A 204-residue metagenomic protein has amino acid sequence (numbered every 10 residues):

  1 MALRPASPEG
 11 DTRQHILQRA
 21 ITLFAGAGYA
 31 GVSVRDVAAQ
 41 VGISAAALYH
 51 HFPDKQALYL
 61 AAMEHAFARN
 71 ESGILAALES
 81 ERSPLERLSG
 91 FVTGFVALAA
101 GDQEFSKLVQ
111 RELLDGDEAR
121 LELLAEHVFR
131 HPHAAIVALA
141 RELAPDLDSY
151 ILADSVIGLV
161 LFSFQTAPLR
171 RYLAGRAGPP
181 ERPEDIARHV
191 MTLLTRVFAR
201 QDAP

Functional and structural regions predicted by a protein language model:
M1-D11, H15-Q18, T22, D202-P204: N-terminal intrinsically disordered/low-complexity leader segments
D11-H15, R19, L23-A57, A61: Helix-turn-helix
A61, L75-F105, A144-V156, A203: Hydrophobic alpha-helical connector segments
A68-L75, E118-A144, Y150-I151, E184-T192: Amphipathic alpha-helical packing segments from all-alpha helical-bundle domains
R69, L98, D102, G116 (+2 more regions): Phosphate/oxyanion-binding loops and surfaces in catalytic or ligand/nucleic-acid-binding neighborhoods
V92-F95, V109-E112, V156, V160 (+1 more regions): Short alpha-helical scaffolding segments that buttress acidic/His motifs in well-ordered protein cores
A100-E126, T166-A174: Amphipathic alpha-helical segments used for helix-helix packing
D146-L169, E181, D185-R196: Hydrophobic alpha-helical segments that form the core of small-molecule binding pockets and/or dimer interfaces
